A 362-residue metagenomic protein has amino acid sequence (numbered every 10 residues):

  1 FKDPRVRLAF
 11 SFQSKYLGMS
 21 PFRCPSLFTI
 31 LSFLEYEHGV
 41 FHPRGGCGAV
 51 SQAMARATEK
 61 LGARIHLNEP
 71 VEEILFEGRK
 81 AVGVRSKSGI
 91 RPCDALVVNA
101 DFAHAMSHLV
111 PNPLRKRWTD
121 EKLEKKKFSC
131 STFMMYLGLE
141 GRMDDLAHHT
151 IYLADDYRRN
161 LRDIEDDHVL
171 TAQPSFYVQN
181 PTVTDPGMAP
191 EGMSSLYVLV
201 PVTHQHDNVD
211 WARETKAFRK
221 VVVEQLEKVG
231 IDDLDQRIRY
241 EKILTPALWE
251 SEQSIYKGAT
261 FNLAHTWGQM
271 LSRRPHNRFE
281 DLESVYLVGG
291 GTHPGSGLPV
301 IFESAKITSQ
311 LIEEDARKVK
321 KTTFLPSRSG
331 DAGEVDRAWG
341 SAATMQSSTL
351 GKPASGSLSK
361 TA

Functional and structural regions predicted by a protein language model:
F1-Q52: Conserved redox-cofactor binding core of oxidoreductases
D3-G18, T171-Q179, D232-P294: A glycine-rich dinucleotide-binding beta-alpha-beta segment and adjacent secondary-structure elements that constitute
I30-K87: Helical element adjacent to the flavin cofactor pocket in flavoenzyme catalytic cores
R64-I65, E69-S86, Y240-I255, S327-G330: Beta-rich nucleic-acid/ligand-interaction surfaces
P70-F76, E313-K352, K360: Active-site-proximal substrate-binding core of FAD-dependent oxidoreductases
E72-P190, P326-G330, T344, G351: Mid-domain catalytic core of redox enzymes that form a hydrophobic substrate pocket/lid adjacent to a catalytic redox
E140-E250: C-terminal segments that line or cap access tunnels to active or ligand-binding sites in enzymes and enzyme-associated
G290-E313: A conserved FAD-binding loop/helix module that cradles the flavin
